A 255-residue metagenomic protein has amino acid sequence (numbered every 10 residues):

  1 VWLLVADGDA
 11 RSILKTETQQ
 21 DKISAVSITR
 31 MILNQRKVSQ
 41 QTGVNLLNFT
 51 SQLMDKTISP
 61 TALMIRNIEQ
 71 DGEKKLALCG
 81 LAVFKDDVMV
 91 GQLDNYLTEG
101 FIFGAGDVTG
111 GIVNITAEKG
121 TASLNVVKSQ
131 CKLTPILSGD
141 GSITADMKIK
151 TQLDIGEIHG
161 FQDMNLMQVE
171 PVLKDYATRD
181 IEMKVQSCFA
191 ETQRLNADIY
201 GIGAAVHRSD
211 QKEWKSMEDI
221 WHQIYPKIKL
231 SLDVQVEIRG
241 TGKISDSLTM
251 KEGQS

Functional and structural regions predicted by a protein language model:
V1-S255: A glycine-rich, acidic short-motif signal
